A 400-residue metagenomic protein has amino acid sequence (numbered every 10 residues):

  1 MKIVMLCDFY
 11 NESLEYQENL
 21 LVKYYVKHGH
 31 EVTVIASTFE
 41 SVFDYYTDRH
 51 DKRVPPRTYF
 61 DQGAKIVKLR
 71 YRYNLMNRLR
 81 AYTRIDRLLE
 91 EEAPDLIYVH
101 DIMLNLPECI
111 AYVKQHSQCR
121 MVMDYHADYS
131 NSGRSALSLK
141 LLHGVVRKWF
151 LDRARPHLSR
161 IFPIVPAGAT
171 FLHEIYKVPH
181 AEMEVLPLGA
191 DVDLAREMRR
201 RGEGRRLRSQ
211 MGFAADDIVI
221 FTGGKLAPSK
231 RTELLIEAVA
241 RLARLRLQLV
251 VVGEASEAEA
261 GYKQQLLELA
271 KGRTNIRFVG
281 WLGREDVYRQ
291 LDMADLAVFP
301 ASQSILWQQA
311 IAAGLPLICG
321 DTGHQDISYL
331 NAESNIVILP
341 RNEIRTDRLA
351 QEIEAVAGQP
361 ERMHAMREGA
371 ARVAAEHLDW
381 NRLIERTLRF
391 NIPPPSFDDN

Functional and structural regions predicted by a protein language model:
M1-R53, F60-Q62, A240, N381 (+2 more regions): N-terminal subdomain of nucleotide-sugar transferases
V4, F162, A214-K230, I236-V239 (+1 more regions): Conserved donor-binding/catalytic core segment of Leloir-type glycosyltransferases
T38, A167, G189: Carbohydrate-associated surface elements
E40, A190, G223, Q248-Q264 (+1 more regions): Glycosyltransferase donor-sugar binding loop
Y45-H50, V54, T58, R206 (+1 more regions): Short, structured helix-loop element that forms part of the nucleotide-activated donor/catalytic region
P107, Y129, L141-I161, I175: Membrane-proximal helix-turn-helix segments that form the acceptor-binding/catalytic region of lipid-linked
D292-S302, L315-P316: Acidic donor-binding loop of glycosyltransferase active sites
G358-N391: A charged, aromatic-enriched C-terminal amphipathic alpha-helix characteristic of glycosyltransferases across folds
